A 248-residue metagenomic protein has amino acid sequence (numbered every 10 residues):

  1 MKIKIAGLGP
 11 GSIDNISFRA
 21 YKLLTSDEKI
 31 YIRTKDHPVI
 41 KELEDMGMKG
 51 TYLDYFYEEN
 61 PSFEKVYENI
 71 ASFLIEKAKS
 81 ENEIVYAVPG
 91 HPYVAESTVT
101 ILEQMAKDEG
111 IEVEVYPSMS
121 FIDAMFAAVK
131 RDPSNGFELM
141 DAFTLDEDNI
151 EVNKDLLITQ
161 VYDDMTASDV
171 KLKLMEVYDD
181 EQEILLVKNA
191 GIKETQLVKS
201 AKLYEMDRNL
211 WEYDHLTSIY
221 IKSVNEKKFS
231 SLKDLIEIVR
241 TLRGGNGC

Functional and structural regions predicted by a protein language model:
M1-D14, F18-E114, T217-S218, R240-C248: Class I S-adenosyl-L-methionine
K2-I5, K29, E112-C248: Beta-strand/loop-alpha-helix module characteristic of Rossmann-like adenine-cofactor folds
